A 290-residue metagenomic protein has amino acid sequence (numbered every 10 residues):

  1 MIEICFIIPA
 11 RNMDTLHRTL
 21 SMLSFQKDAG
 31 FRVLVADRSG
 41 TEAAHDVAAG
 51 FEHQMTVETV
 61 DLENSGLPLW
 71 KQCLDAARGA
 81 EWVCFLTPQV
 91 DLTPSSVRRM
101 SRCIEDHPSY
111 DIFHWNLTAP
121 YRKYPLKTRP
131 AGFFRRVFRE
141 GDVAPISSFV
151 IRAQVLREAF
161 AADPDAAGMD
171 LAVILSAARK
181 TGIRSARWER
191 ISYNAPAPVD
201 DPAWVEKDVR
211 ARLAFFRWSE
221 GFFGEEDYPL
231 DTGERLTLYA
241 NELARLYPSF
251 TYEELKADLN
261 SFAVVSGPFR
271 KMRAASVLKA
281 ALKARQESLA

Functional and structural regions predicted by a protein language model:
I2-C5, R32, A172: Cell-envelope/extracellular polymer assembly enzymes that use nucleotide-activated donors
N12-F25: Short, well-formed alpha-helical segments that are part of the catalytic scaffolds of diverse glycosyltransferases
S24-T59: Acidic donor-binding segment of Leloir-type glycosyltransferases
Q26, A172, R179, S192-A290: C-terminal subregions of glycosyltransferases and related glycan-biosynthesis enzymes
H53, E63-L74, T93, V97-V155: Flexible acidic/His/Gly-enriched loops in nucleotide-sugar-dependent glycosyltransferase catalytic domains
L62, T87-Q89, L117, M169: Short acidic donor-binding/metal-coordinating loop in glycosyltransferase active sites
A80-D91: Short beta-strand-to-loop acidic/aromatic patch adjacent to the donor-nucleotide binding site
A131-W204: Conserved nucleotide-sugar donor-binding catalytic segment
